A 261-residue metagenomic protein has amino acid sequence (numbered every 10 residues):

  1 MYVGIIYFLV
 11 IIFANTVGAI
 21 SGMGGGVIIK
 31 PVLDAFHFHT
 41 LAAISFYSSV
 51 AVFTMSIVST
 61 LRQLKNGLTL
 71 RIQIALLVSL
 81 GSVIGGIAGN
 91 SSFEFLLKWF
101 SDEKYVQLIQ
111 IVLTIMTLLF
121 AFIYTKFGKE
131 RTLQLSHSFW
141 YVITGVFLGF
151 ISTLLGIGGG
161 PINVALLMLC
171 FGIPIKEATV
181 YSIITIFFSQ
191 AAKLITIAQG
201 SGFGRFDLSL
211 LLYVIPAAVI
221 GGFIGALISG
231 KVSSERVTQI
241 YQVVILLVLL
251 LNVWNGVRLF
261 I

Functional and structural regions predicted by a protein language model:
M1-T16, D34-A43, L61-L148, Q199-I261: Juxtamembrane transmembrane-helix boundary motif
V10-I11, T132-V164, C170, I186-S189: Helix-loop-helix "hairpin" substructures at the membrane interface of multi-pass membrane proteins
T16-G26, S152-G160: Short helix-coil transition sites and intra-membrane helix breaks within transmembrane domains of multi-pass
I29-A43, I162-E177: Interfacial segments of multi-pass membrane proteins
I29-K30, S59-N66, S152-T153, N163-M168 (+1 more regions): Generic transmembrane alpha-helix signature in multi-pass membrane proteins, especially transporters/channels
T40-S48, R71-L77, I173-I183: Membrane-interface alpha-helices at helix entry/exit sites of multi-pass transporters
S48-V52, S182, I186, L210-L211 (+1 more regions): Short hydrophobic/aromatic, small-residue-rich stretches within specific transmembrane helices of secondary active
V112, M116, V180-I195, L247: Hydrophobic alpha-helical transmembrane segments of multi-pass integral membrane proteins, especially transporters
